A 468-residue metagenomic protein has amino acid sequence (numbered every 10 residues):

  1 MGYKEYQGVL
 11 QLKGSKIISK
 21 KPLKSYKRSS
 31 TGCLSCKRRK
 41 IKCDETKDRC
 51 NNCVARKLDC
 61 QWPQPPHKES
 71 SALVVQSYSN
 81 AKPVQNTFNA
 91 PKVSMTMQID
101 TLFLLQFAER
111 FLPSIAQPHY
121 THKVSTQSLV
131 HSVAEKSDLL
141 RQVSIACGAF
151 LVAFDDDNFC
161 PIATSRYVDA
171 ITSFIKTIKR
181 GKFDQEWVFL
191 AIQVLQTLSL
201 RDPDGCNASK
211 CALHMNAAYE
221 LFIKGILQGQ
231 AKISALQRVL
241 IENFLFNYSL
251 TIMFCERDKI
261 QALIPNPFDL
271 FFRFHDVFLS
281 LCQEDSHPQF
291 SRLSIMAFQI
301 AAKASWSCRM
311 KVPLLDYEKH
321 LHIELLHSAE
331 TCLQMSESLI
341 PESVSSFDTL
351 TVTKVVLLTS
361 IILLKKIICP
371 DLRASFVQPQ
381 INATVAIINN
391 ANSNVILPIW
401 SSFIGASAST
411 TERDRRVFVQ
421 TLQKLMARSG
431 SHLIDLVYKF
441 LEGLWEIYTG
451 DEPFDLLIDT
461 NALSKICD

Functional and structural regions predicted by a protein language model:
G2, G8, K13, I18-P22 (+4 more regions): Cytosolic regulatory protein-protein interaction regions
G2-P66: N-terminal cysteine-rich, zinc-dependent DNA-binding domains of eukaryotic transcription factors
K57-T164, S173, L372-I387, I396 (+2 more regions): Acidic, Ser/Thr/Pro-rich intrinsically disordered transcriptional activation regions
Q127-S132, Q142-D156, R166-A208, A217-K224 (+6 more regions): Hydrophobic/aromatic-rich effector regions of fungal transcription factors
E135, L139, V143, S165 (+9 more regions): Residues within HEAT/ARM-like alpha-solenoid scaffolds
D156-C160, G181-K182, P203-C206, Q230-S234 (+2 more regions): Short, surface-exposed loop/turn segments at secondary-structure junctions
F222-Q237: Membrane-interface helix-loop-helix junctions at boundaries between adjacent transmembrane segments
